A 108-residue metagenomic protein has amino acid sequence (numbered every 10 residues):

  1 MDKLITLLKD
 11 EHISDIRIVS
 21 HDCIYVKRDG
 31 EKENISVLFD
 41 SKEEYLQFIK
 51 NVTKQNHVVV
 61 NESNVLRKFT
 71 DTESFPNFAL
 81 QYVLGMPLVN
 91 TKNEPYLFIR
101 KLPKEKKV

Functional and structural regions predicted by a protein language model:
M1-E33: N-terminal anchoring/assembly modules that precede and organize ATP-driven motor systems
E33-V108: P-loop NTP-binding catalytic core
